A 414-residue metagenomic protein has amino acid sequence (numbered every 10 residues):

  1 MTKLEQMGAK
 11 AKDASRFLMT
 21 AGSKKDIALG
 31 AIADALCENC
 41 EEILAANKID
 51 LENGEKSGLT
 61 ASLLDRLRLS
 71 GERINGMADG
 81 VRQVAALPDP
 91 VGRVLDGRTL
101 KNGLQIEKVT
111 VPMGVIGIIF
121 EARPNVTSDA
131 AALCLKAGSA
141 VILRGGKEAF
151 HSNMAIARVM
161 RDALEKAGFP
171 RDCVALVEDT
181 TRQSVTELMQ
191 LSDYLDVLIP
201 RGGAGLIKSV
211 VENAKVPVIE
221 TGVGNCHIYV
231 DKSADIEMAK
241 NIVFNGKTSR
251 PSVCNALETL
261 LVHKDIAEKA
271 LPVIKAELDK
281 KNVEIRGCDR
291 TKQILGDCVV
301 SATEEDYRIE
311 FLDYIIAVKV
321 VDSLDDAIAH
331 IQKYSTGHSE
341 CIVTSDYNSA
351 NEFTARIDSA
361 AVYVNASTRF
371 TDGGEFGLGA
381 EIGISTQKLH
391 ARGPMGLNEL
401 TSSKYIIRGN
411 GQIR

Functional and structural regions predicted by a protein language model:
M1-I106: N-terminal Rossmann-like NAD(P)+-binding subdomain of aldehyde/semialdehyde dehydrogenases
T2, E121-A137, V159, A163-K166 (+2 more regions): ALDH superfamily catalytic-core signature
A14-A21, A35-N39, A46, D50-S57 (+14 more regions): Change "in soluble alpha/beta enzymes" to "in soluble alpha/beta proteins
A21-I27, V91, G168-V174, S249-A256 (+4 more regions): Flexible, glycine/charged-enriched surface loops at secondary-structure junctions
A86, L95-E237: Rossmann-like NAD(P) dinucleotide-binding subdomain of oxidoreductase/dehydrogenase enzymes
G114-I118, A132-L133, S139-I142, D172-A175 (+10 more regions): Structural motif
T303-R414: Conserved C-terminal structural/oligomerization subdomain of aldehyde/semialdehyde dehydrogenase
